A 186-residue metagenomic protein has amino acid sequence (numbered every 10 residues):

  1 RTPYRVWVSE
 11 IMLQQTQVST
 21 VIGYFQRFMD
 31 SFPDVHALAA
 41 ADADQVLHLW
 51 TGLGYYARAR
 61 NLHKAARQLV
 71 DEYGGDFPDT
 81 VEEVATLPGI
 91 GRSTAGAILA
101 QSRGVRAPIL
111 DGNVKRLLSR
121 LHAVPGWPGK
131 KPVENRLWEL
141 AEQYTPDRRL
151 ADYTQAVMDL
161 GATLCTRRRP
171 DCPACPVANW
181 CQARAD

Functional and structural regions predicted by a protein language model:
R1-A185: Catalytic cores of DNA base-excision repair glycosylases
